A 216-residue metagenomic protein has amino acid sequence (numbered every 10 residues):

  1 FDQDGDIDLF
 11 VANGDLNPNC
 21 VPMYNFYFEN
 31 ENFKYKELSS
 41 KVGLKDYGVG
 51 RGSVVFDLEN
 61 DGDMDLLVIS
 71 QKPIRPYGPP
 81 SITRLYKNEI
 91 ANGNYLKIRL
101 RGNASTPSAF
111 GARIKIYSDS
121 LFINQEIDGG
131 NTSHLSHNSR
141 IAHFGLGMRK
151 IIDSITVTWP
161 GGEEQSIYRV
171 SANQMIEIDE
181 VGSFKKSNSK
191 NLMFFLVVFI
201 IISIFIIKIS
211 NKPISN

Functional and structural regions predicted by a protein language model:
F1, Y27-F28, Y35, L58: Conserved hydrophobic/aromatic "anchor" residues that stabilize well-ordered secondary structure elements
D2-P22: Loop/turn-rich, solvent-exposed surfaces of beta-rich toroidal or solenoidal domains
C20, K34-V54, L58-I209: Gly/Ser/Thr/Pro-enriched helix-cap/hinge segments flanking short amphipathic alpha-helices
Y24-N30, Y86-K87: Beta-propeller blade signature
K212-N216: Cytoplasmic C-terminal tails of single-pass
